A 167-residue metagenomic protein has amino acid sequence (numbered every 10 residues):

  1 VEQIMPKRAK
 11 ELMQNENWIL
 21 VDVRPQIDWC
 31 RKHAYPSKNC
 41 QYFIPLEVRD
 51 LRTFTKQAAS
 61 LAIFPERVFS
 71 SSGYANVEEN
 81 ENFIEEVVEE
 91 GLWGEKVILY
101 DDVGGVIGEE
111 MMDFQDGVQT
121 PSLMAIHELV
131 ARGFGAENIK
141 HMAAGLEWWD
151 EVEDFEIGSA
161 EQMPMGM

Functional and structural regions predicted by a protein language model:
V1-W18, Q26-M167: Rhodanese-like catalytic fold shared by cysteine-dependent sulfurtransferases and DSP/PTP-type phosphatases
D22: N-terminal glycine-rich beta->alpha transition that marks the start or flank of a dinucleotide-binding site
